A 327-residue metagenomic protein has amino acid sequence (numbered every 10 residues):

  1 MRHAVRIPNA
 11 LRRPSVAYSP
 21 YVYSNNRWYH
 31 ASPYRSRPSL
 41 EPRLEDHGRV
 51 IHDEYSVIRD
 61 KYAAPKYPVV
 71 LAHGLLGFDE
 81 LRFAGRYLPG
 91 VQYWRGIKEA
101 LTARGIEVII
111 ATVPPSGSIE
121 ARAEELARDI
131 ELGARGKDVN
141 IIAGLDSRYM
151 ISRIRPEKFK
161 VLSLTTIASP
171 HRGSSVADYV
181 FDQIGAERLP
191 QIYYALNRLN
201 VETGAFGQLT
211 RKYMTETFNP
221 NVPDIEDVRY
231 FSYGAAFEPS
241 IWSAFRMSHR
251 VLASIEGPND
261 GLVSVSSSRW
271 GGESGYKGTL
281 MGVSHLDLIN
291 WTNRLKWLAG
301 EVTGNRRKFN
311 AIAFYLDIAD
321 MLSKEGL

Functional and structural regions predicted by a protein language model:
M1-E41: N-terminal mitochondrial targeting presequence
R43, G48-A64: Short amphipathic alpha-helices and their capping/turn segments at secondary-structure boundaries
A64-V139: Active-site catalytic motif of lipid deacylating hydrolases and related acyltransferases
V70, I109, T165, F231-Y233 (+1 more regions): Hydrophobic/aromatic beta-strand patches that form the interior of the parallel beta-sheet core in alpha/beta enzyme
H73, E124-V222, D260: Serine-dependent carboxylesterase/thioesterase catalytic core of lipase-like alpha/beta-hydrolase/SGNH enzymes
R82-A84, G173-V180, I241-R246: Short aromatic-enriched loop/helix-cap "lid" or pocket-rim segments at secondary-structure transitions that line
R86-P89, I151-P156, V180-I184, H249 (+1 more regions): Glycine-rich, phosphate-binding/catalytic loops in enzymes
E226-L327: C-terminal catalytic-base region of ester-bond hydrolases, centering on the histidine of the charge-relay
